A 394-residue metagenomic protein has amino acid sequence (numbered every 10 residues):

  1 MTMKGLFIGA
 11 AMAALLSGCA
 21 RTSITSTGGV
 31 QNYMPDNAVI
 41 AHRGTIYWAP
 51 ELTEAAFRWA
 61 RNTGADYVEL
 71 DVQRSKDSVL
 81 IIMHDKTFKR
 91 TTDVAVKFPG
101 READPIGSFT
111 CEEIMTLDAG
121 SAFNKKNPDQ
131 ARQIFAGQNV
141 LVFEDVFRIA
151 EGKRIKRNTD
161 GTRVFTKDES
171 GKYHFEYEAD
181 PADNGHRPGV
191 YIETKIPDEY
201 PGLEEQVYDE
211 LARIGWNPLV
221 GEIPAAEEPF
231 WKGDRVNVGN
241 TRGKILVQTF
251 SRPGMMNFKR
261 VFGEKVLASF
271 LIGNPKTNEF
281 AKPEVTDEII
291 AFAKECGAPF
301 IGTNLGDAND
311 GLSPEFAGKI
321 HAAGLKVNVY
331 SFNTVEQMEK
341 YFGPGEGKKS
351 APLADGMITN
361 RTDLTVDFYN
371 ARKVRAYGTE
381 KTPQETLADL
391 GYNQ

Functional and structural regions predicted by a protein language model:
M1-F7: Bacterial N-terminal signal peptides that target proteins for export
G9-S17: Bacterial N-terminal signal peptides
C19-Q394: Phosphate-group recognition and catalysis centered on beta-loop-alpha active-site segments
